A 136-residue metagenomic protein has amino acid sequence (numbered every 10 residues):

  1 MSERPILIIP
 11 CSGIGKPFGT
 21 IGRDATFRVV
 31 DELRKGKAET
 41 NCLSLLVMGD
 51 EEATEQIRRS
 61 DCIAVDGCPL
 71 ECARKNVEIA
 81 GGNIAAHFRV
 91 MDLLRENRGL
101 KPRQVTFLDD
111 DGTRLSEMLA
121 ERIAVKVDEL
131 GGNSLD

Functional and structural regions predicted by a protein language model:
M1-D136: Iron-sulfur-associated redox domains of electron-transfer enzymes in respiratory and anaerobic energy metabolism
